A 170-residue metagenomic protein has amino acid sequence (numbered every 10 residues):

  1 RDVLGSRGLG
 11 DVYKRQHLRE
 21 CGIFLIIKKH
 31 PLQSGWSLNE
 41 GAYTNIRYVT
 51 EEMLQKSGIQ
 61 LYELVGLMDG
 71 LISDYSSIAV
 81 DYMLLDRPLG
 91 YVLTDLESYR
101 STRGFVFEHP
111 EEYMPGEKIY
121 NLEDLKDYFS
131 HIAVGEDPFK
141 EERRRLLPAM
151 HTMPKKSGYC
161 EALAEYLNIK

Functional and structural regions predicted by a protein language model:
D2-Y13: Single conserved hydrophobic/aromatic residue that forms the stacking wall/gate of nucleotide- or nucleobase-binding
K14-Q55: Catalytic donor nucleotide-activated moiety binding site of glycosyltransferases and closely related
A42-T44, S77-H151: Catalytic binding pocket for nucleotide-activated donors in carbohydrate/polymer assembly enzymes
E51-K56, T94-S98: Short, acidic/turn-prone active-site loops that include or flank metal/cofactor- and phosphate-binding residues
I59-Q60, D124: Short acidic active-site motifs
E63-S76: Acidic donor-binding loop of glycosyltransferase active sites
K155-K170: C-terminal alpha-helical cap of glycosyltransferases
